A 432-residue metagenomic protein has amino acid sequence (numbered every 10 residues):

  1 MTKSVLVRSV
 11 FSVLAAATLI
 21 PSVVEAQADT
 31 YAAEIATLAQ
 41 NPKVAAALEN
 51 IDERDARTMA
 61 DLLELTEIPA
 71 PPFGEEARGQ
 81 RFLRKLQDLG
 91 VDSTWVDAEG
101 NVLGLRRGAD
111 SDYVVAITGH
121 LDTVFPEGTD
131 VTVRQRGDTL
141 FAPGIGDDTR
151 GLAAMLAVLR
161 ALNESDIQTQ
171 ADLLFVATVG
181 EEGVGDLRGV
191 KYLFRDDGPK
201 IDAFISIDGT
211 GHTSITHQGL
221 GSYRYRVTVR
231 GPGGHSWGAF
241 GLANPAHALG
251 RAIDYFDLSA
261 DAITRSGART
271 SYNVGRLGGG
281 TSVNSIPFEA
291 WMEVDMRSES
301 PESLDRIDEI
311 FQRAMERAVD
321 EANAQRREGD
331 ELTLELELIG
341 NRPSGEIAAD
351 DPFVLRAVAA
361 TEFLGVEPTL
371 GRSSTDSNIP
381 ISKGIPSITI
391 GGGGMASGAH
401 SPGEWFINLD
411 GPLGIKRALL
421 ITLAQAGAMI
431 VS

Functional and structural regions predicted by a protein language model:
M1-L6: N-terminal secretory signal peptides that target proteins for export/translocation
S9-P21: Bacterial N-terminal signal peptides
A26-P71, G219-G221: N-terminal hydrophobic or amphipathic helices/low-complexity stretches enriched in small/hydrophobic/Pro/Gly
Q27-A46, A246-S432: Metal-dependent amide/peptide-bond hydrolase catalytic core, centered on the "pita-bread" metallohydrolase fold
A60-D112: A non-catalytic alpha/beta surface segment that caps or lines the substrate-entry region of metallo-dependent hydrolase
I117, R136-V184, Y225-V229, G238-A260 (+3 more regions): Alpha-helical metal-binding/catalytic segments enriched in His/Glu/Asp
D122-Q135, H217-T228: Acidic-glycine-rich active-site phosphate/pyrophosphate-binding loop
G144-L220, T264-R265, S271-V274, V283-N284 (+1 more regions): Acidic/histidine-rich catalytic neighborhood of metal-dependent amide-processing enzymes
